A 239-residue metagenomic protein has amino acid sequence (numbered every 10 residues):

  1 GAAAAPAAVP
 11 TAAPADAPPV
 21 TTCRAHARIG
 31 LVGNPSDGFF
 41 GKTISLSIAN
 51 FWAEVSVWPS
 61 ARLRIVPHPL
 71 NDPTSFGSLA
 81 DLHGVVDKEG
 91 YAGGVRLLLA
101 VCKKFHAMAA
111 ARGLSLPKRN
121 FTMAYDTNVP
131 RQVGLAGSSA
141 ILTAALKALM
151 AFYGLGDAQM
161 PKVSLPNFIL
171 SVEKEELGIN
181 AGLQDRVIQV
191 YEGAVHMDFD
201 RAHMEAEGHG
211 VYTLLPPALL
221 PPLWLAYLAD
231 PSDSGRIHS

Functional and structural regions predicted by a protein language model:
G1, P10-T22, A49-F168: Anion-binding (especially nucleotide phosphate/pyrophosphate-binding) glycine-rich loop and adjoining beta-alpha core
P18, G30-V32, D37-T43, R64-G84 (+1 more regions): ATP-dependent small-molecule kinase catalytic core of the GHMP/sugar-kinase superfamily and closely related
R24-A25, K42: Conserved glycine-rich beta-strand-loop-beta hairpin in the small C-terminal domain of fold type I
A27, F51, P222: Residues that flank catalytic or metal-binding motifs in active/ligand-binding sites
